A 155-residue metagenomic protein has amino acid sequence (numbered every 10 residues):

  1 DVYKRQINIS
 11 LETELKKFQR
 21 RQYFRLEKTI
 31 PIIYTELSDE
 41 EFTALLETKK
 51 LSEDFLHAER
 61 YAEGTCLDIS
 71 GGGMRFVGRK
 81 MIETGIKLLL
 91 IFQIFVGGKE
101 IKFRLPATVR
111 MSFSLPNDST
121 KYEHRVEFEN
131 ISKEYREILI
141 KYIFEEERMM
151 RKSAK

Functional and structural regions predicted by a protein language model:
V2-Y3: Short, small-residue-biased leader/transition segments that mark boundaries at the very start of proteins
R25-K28, A58-Y61, G97-P106: Short coil-to-beta-strand transition motifs
L26-I33, R151: Intrinsically disordered, low-complexity, charged/polar segments
I32-E36, T43-L45, I86-F103: Short conserved beta-strand and strand-loop elements enriched in small hydrophobics with frequent Asp/Gly
I33-T35, L67, T108-R110: Conserved positions in beta-strands of structured domains
E41-F92, R125: Short strand-loop-strand
I69, R110-S112, I131: Residue-level recognition of beta-strand microenvironments
D118-T120, E127-K155: Hydrophilic extracytoplasmic domains
